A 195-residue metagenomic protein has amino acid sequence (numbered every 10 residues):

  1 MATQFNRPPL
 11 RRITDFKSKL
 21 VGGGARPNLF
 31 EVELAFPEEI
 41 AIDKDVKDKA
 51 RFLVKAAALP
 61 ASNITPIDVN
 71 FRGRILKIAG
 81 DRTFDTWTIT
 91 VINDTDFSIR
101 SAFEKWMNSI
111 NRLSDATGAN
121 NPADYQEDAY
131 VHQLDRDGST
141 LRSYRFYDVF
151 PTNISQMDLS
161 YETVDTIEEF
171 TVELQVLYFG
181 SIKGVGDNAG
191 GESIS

Functional and structural regions predicted by a protein language model:
M1-S195: Glycine-rich, low-complexity intrinsically disordered segments
